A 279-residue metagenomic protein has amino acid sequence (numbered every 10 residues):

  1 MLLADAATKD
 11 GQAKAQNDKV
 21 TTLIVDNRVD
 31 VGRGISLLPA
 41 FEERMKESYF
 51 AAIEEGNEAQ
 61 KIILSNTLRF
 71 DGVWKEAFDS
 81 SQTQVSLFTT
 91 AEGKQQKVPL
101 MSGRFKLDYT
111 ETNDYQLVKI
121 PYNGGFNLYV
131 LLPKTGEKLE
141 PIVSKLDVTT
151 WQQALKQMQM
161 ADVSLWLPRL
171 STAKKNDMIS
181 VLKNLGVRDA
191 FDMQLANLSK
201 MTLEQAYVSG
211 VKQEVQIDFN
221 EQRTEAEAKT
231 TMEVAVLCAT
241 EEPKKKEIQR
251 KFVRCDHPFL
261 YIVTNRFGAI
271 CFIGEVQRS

Functional and structural regions predicted by a protein language model:
M1-E54, A269, V276: Detector for small/aliphatic-rich hydrophobic stretches
A52-S279: Mature hydrolase/peptidase catalytic cores and their serpin-fold inhibitory cores, especially in secreted
